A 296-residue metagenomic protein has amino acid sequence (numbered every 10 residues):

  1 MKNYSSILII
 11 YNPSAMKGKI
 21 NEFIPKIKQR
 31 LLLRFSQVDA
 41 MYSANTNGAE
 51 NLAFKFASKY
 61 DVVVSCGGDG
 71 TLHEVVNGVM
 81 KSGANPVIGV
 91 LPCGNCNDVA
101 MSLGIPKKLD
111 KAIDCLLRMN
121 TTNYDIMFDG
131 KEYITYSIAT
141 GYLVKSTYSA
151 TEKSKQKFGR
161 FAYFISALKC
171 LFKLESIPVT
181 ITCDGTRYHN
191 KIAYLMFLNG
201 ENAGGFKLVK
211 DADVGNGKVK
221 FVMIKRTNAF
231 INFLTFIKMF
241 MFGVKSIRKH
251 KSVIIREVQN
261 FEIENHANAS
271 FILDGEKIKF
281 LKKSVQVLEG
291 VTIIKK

Functional and structural regions predicted by a protein language model:
M1-C66, G78, T186-R187: ATP/NTP phosphate-donor binding region
Y4, F35, Y60, K191-I192 (+2 more regions): Short, well-ordered alpha-helix to beta-strand connector turns
I10, R34, S43, K81-M196: Catalytic core of DAGKc-family lipid kinases
T71-G83: Short Gly/Thr/Asp-enriched flexible loops that form oxyanion-binding sites at enzyme active sites
A139, M196-V209, K277: Glycine-rich phosphate/pyrophosphate-binding beta-alpha loops
S154-A162, K207, D211-I231: Gly/Ser/Thr-rich active-site loops/lids in small-molecule metabolic enzymes that frequently grip phosphoryl groups
E175-I177, K191-A193, G215-K220, E257-Q259: A generic structural signal for short beta-strands and their flanking turns/coil linkers
C183, H189, D213, M223-K296: ATP/nucleoside-binding phosphotransfer catalytic cores, i.e., glycine-rich phosphate-binding loops
